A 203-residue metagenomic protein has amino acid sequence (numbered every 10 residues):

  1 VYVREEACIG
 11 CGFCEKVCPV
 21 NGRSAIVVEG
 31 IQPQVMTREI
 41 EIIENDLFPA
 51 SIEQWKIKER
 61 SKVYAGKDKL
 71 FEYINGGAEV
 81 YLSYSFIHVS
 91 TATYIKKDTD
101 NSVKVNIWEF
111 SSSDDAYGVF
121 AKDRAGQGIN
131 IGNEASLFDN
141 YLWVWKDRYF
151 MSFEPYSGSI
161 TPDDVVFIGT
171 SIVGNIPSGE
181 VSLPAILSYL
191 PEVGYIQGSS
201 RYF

Functional and structural regions predicted by a protein language model:
V1-G10, A25-I42: Ferredoxin-like iron-sulfur electron-transfer modules
C8-C14, C18: Short cysteine clusters
I42-K104, W108-F203: Soluble, non-membrane globular domain cores that form compact, hydrophobic packing and curved binding surfaces
